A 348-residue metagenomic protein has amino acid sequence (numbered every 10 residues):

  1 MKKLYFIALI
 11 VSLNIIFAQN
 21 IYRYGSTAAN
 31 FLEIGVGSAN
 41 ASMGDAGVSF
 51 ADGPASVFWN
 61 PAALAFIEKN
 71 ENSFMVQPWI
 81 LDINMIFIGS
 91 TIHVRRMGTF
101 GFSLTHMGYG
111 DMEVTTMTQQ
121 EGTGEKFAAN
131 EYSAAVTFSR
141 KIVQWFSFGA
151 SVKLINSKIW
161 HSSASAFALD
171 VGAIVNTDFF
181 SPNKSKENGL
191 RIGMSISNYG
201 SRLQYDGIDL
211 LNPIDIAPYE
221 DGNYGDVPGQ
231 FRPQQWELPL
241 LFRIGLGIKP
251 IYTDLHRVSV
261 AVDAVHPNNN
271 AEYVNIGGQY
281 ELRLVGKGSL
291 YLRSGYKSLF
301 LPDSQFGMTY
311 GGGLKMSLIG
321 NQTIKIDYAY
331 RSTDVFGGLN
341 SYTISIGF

Functional and structural regions predicted by a protein language model:
K3-L13: Sec-dependent N-terminal signal peptides
N14-A18: C-terminal segment of classical bacterial N-terminal signal peptides
Q19-A41, M85, G89-F348: Outer-membrane beta-barrel porins/channels
V36, P54-V57, I67, I83: Short, surface-exposed loop/turn motifs at beta-strand boundaries within globular domains
A41-A65: Single transmembrane alpha-helix segments in multi-pass membrane proteins
D45-V48, E71-W79, A329-R331: Short strand-turn segments of transmembrane beta-barrel domains in outer membranes, especially the first one or two
P61-E68, W79, S90-R96, K141: Outer-membrane beta-barrel pore proteins
